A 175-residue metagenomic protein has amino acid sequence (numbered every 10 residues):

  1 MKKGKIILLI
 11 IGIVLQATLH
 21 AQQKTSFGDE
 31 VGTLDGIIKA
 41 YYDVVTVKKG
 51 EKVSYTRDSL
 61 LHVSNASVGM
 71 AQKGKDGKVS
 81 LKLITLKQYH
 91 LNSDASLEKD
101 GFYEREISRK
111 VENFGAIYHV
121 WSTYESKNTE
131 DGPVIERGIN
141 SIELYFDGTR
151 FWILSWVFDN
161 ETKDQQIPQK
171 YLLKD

Functional and structural regions predicted by a protein language model:
M1-G28: Bacterial Sec-dependent N-terminal signal peptides
A21-T56, L60, L173-D175: Short, low-complexity N-terminal intrinsically disordered segments enriched in polar/charged residues
K52-G101: Short solvent-exposed beta->alpha transition segments
Q72, S122-Y124, N140, V157: A mature extracytoplasmic/lumenal domain signature
V79-K82, D131-V134, T162-K170: A short, polar/proline- and glycine-enriched secondary-structure boundary/capping micro-motif
S80-E130: Surface-exposed, charged secondary-structure patches
E104-I107, V134-S141: Short, surface-exposed coil-to-beta transition loops
R137-I167: Short beta-strand edge/turn micro-motifs at domain boundaries
